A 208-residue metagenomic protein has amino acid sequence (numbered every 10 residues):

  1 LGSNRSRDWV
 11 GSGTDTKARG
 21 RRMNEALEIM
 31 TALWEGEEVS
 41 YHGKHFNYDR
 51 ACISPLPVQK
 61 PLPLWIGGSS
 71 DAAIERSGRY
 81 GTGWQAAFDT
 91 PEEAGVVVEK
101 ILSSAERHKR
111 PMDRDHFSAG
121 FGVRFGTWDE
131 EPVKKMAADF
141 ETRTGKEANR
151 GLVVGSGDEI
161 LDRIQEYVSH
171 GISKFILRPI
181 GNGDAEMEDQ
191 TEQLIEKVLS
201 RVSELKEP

Functional and structural regions predicted by a protein language model:
L1-P208: Active-site-adjacent structural elements that line small-molecule/cofactor binding pockets in enzymes
